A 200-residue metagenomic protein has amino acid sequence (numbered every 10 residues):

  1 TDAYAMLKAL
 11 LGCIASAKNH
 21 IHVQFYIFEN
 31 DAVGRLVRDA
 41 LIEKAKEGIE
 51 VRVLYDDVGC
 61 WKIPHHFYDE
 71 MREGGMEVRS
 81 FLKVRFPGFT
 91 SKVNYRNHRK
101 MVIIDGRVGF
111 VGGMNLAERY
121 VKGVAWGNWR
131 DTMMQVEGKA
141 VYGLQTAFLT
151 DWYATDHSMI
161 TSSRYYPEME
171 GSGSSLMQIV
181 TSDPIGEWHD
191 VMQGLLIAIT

Functional and structural regions predicted by a protein language model:
T1-T200: Charged, low-complexity intrinsically disordered terminal segments
